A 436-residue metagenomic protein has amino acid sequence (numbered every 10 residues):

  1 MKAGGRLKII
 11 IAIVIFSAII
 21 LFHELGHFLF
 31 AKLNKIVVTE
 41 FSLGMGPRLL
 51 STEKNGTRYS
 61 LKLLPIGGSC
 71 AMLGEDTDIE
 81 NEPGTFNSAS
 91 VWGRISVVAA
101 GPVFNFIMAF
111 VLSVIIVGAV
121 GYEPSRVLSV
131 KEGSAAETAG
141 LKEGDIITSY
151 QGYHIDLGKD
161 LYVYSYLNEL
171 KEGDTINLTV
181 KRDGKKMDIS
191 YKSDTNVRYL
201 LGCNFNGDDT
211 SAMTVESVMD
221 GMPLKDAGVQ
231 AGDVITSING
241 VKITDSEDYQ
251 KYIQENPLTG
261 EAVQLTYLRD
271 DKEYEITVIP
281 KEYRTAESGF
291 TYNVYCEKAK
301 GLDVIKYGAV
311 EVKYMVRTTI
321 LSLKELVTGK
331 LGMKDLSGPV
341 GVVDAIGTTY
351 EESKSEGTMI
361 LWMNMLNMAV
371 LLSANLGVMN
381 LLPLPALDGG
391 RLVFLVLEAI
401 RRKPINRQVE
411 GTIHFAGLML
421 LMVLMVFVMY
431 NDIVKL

Functional and structural regions predicted by a protein language model:
G5-N81, M379-R401: Small-residue-rich helix-interface/hinge motifs
F16-I20, A71, N105, A109 (+2 more regions): Alpha-helical transmembrane segments of multi-pass membrane proteins
N34-T39, V120-E137, K142: Alpha-helical transmembrane signal-anchor/signal-peptide segments
L64-E132, A416: Internal alpha-helical transmembrane segments
T85, A89, G202-D226, V234 (+5 more regions): Functional transmembrane alpha-helices
I95-L128, S165-L167, E172-M219, Q264-T266 (+3 more regions): PDZ/PDZ-like peptide-tail recognition elements
A136-K159, L224-E247, V312: Conserved PDZ fold ligand-binding element
V426-L436: Juxtamembrane boundary at the C-terminal end of a transmembrane helix
